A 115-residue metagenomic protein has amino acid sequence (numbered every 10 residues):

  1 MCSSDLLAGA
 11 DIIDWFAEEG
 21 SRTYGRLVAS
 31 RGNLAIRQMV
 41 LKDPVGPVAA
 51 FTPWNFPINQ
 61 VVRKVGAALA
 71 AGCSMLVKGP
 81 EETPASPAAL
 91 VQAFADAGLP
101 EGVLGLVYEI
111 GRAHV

Functional and structural regions predicted by a protein language model:
M1-S3, H114: Short, small-residue-biased leader/transition segments that mark boundaries at the very start of proteins
D5-G9: Hydrophobic packing residues in well-ordered alpha-helices of helical domains and bundles
I12-W15, T23-H114: Rossmann-like NAD(P) dinucleotide-binding subdomain of oxidoreductase/dehydrogenase enzymes
